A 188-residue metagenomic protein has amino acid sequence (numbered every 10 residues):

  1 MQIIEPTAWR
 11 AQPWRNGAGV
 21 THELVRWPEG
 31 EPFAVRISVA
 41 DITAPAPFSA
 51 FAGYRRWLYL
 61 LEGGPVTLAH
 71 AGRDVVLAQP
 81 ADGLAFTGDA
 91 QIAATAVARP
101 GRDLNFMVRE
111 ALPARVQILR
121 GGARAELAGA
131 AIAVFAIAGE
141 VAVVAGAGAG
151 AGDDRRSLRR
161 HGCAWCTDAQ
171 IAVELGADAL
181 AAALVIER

Functional and structural regions predicted by a protein language model:
M1-P32, F48-A50, T67-L104: A short, N-terminal "cap"/entry segment at the start of jelly-roll beta-barrel domains of the cupin/DSBH fold
E5, G72-Q91, L119-L127, A142-Q170: Short acidic-glycine-tyrosine-enriched beta hairpin
P28, D41-A44, G88, V108-E110: Non-catalytic surface loops within mature trypsin-like serine protease
P32-F33, A44-W57, R99-G101, R120-I132: A short beta-loop-beta micro-motif enriched in histidine and acidic residues
G53-A71, A128-G148, R160: Glycine- and acidic-residue-biased ligand/ion/polar-headgroup-sensing regions
P80-P113, T167-R188: Ligand-binding loop in jelly-roll beta-barrel domains
R115-Q117: An N-terminal amphipathic alpha-helical segment
